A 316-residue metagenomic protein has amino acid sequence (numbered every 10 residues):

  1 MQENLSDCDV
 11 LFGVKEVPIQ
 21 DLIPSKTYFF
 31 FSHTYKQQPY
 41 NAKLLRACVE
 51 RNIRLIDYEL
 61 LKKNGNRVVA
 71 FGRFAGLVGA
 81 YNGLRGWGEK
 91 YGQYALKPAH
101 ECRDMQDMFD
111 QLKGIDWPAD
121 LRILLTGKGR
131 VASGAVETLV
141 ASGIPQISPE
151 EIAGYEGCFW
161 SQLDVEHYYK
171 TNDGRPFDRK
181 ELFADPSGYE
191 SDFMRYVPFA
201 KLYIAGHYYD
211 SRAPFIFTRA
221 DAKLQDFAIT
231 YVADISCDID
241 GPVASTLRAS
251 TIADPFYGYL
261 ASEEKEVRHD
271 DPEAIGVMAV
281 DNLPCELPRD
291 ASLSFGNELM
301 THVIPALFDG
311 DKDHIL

Functional and structural regions predicted by a protein language model:
M1-C8, E16-V17, L163-F227, S262 (+1 more regions): A structured beta-alpha segment of the ubiquitous adenosine-cofactor-binding alpha/beta core
E3-L5, Q20-I23, A47, G114-P118 (+3 more regions): Solvent-exposed alpha-helices and their adjacent loops that cap or buttress functional pockets in soluble metabolic
E3-S6, F12-G13, L55-Y58, L125 (+3 more regions): General beta-strand structural signal in soluble alpha/beta enzymes
V10-Y91: Phosphate/diphosphate ligand-binding glycine-rich loop within oxidoreductases
P24-I56, L202-S262: ADP-ribose/adenylate-binding Rossmann-like module
R54-Q111, Y231, S236-L316: Adenosine-phosphate binding glycine-rich loop
A95-F199: Glycine-rich phosphate/diphosphate-binding loop of Rossmann-like nucleotide-binding domains
